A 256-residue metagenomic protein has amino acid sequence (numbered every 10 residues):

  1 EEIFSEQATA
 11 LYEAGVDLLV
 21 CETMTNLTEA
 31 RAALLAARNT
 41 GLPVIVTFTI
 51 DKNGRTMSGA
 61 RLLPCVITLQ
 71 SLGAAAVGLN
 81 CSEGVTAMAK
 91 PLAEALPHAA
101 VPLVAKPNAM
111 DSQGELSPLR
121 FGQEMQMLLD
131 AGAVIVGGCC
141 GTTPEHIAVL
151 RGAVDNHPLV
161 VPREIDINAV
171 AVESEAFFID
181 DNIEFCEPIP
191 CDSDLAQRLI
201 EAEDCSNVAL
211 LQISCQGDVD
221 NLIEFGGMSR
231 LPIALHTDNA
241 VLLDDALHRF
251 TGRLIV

Functional and structural regions predicted by a protein language model:
E1-V256: Domain-level signal for soluble alpha/beta catalytic cores
